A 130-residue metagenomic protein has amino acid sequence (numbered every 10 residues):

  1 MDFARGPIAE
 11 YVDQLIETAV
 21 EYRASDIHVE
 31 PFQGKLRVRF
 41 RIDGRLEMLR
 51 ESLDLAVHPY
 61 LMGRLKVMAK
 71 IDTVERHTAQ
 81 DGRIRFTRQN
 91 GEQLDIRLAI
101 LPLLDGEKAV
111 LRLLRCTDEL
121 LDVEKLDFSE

Functional and structural regions predicted by a protein language model:
M1-E130: N-terminal "pre-motor" subdomain/linker immediately upstream of P-loop NTPase catalytic cores
